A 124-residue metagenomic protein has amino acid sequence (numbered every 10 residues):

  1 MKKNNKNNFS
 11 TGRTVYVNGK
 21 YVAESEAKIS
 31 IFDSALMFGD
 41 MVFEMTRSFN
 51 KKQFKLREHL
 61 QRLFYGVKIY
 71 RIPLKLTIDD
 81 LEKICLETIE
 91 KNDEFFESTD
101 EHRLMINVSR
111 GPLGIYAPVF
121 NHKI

Functional and structural regions predicted by a protein language model:
M1-I124: Conserved alpha/beta cores of soluble small-molecule-handling proteins
